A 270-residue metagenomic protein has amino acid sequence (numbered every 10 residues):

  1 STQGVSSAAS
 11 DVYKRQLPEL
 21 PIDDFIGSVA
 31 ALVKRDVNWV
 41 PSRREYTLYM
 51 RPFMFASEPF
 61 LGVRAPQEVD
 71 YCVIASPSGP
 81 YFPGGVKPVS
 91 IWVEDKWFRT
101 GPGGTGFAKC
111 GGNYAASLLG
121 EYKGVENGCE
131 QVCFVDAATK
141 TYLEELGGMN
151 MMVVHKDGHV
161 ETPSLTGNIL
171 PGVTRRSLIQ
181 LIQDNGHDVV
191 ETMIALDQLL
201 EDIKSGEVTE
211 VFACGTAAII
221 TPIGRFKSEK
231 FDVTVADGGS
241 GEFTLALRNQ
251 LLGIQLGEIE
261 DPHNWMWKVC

Functional and structural regions predicted by a protein language model:
T2-A9, Y13: Single conserved hydrophobic/aromatic residue that forms the stacking wall/gate of nucleotide- or nucleobase-binding
Q3, G111-A115, N168-V173: Short, conserved micro-motifs enriched in small and acidic residues
D11-G128, F243: Extended Lys/Arg-rich, glycine-bearing segments that form polyanion-binding/interaction patches within enzyme domains
L20-D23, W39-T47, V132-V135, G186-D197 (+1 more regions): Flexible, glycine/charged-enriched surface loops at secondary-structure junctions
C72, V132-C133, M151-V153: Short beta-strand scaffold segments in enzyme catalytic cores
G79, P83, I91, A138-C270: Conserved catalytic-core subdomain
E121-D136, Y142-E145: Zinc-dependent deaminase catalytic domain
